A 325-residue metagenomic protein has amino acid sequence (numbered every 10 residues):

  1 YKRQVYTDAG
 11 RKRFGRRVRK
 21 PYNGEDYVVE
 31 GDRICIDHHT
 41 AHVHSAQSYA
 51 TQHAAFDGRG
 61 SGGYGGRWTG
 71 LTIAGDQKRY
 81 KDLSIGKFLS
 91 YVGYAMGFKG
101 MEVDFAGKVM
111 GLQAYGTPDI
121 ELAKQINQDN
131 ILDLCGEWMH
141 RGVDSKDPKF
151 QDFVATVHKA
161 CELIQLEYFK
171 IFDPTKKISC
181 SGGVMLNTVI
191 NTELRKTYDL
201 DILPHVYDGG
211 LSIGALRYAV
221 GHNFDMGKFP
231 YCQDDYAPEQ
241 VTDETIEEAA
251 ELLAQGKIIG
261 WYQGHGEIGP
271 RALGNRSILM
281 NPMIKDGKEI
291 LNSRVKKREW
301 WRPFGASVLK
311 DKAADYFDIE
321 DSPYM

Functional and structural regions predicted by a protein language model:
Y1-Q4: Conserved small/polar residues in nucleotide/adenosyl-binding loops
D8, K177-N187: Glycine-rich beta-strand-to-loop/alpha-helix junction loops that act as flexible
R11-K12, R16, G24-E121, L186 (+1 more regions): Flexible beta->alpha loop and helix N-cap segments adjacent to enzyme active/binding sites
A41-V43, V154-E162, L211: A glycine-rich, Thr/Ser-enriched phosphate-binding loop motif common to dinucleotide/cofactor-binding enzymes
A54, Q165, I178-S181, I259-W261: Beta-strand elements within well-structured catalytic alpha/beta cores of enzymes that handle phosphate/sulfate esters
G111, G116-T156: Active-site cores of enzymes that catalyze phosphoryl transfer or operate on phosphate-rich substrates
K149-F150, V157, C161, G182 (+2 more regions): Secondary-structure capping and boundary motifs in well-ordered enzyme cores
A155-I178: Phosphate/ATP-binding catalytic cores across multiple sugar-kinase/actin-like superfamilies, primarily ASKHA
